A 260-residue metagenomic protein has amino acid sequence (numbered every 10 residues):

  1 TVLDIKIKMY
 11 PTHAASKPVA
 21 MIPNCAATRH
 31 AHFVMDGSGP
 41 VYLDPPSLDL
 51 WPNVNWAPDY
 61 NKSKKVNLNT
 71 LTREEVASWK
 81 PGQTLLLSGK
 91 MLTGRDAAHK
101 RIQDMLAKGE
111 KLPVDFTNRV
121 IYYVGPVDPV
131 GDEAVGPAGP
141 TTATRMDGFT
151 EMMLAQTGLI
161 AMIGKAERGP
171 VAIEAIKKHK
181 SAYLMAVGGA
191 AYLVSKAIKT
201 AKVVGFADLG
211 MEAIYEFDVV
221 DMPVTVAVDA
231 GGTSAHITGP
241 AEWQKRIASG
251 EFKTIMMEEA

Functional and structural regions predicted by a protein language model:
T1-L3, T93-T225: Feature captures the catalytic cores and cofactor-binding loops of soluble hydro-lyases/lyases that act on carboxylate
T1-R29, S38-V41, L48-P52, K196-A260: C-terminal binding/interaction regions
N55-N61: Glycine-rich, low-complexity segments
N61-L71: Short, structured beta-strand/loop micro-motifs enriched in basic residues and often containing a Trp
L68, G89, V124-P126, V228: Pocket-edge structural micro-motifs
E74-A77, V114: Residue "hotspots" at secondary-structure boundaries inside conserved domains
V76-W79, L85: Short, well-ordered loop/turn sites that connect or cap secondary structure elements
T84, K90-G94, A230-G232: Short, charged beta-turn/beta-strand-edge "cap" motif at the junction between a beta-strand and an adjacent loop
